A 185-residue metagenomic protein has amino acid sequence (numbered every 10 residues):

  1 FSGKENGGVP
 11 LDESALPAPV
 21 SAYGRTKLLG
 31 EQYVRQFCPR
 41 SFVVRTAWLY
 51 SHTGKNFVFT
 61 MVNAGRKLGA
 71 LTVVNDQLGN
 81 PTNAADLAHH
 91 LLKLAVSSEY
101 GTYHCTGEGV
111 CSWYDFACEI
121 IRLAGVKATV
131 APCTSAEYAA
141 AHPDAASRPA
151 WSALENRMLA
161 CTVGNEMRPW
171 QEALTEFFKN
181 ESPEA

Functional and structural regions predicted by a protein language model:
F1, E5-V44, L49: Catalytic helix-loop patch of NAD(P)-dependent Rossmann-fold dehydrogenases
G7, A85, V96: Catalytic phosphate/metal-binding cores of nucleic-acid and nucleotide-processing enzymes, i.e., regions that mediate
S21, G79-T82, C111, L154 (+1 more regions): Residue-level signal for the nucleotide or nucleotide-sugar donor/cofactor binding architecture
Q32-G79, A85-D86: NAD(P)-dependent short-chain dehydrogenase/reductase
V73-L78, Y103-V110, T162: Glycine-rich Rossmann NAD(P)(H)-binding loop
A85-K93, T175: Amphipathic alpha-helical segments that line or abut small-molecule/effector binding pockets and mediate allosteric
H90, S97-A145, F178, A185: Mid/C-terminal beta-alpha module of Rossmann-like enzyme folds, strongest in SDR-family dehydrogenases/epimerases
S147-A185: C-terminal amphipathic/interface module of NAD(P)-dependent oxidoreductases and related NAD-binding regulators
